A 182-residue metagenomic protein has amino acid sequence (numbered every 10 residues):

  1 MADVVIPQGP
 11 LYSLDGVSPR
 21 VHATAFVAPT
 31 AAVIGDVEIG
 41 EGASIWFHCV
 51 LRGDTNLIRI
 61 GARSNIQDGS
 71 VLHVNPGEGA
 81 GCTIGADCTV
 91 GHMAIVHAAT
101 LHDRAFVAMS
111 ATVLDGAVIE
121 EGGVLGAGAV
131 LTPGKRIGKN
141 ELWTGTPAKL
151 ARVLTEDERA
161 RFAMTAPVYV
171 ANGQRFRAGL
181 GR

Functional and structural regions predicted by a protein language model:
A2-R20, G79-I95, K139-R182: C-terminal segments of enzyme domains that contribute to small-molecule binding surfaces
A23, A28-P29, I34-G35, G40-E41 (+16 more regions): Left-handed beta-helix
